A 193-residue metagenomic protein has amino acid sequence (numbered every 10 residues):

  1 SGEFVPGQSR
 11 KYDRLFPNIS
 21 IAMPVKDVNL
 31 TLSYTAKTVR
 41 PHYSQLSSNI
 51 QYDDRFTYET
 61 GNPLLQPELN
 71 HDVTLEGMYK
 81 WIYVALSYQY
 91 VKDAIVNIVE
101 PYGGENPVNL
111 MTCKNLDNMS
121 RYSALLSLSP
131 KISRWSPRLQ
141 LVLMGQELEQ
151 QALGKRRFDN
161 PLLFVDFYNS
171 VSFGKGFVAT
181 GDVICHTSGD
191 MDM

Functional and structural regions predicted by a protein language model:
S1, P17, L30-L32, I82-L86 (+4 more regions): Transmembrane beta-strands of outer-membrane beta-barrel proteins
S1, V25-D27, Y34-R40, I50 (+5 more regions): Transmembrane beta-strands of outer-membrane beta-barrel pores
S1-V25: Signature of Gram-negative outer-membrane beta-barrel scaffolds
G2-S9, F56-P63, G103-N115, E149-R156 (+1 more regions): Extracellular loop and loop/strand-boundary signature of outer-membrane beta-barrel proteins
R10, T38-K92, N109-S123: Outer-membrane beta-barrel signature, preferentially recognizing the C-terminal barrel domain of Gram-negative
I19-M23, V73-Y79, A124-P130, V165-V171: Residues on the lipid-exposed face of transmembrane beta-strands in outer-membrane beta-barrel proteins
Q66, A85-Y168: Outer membrane beta-barrel strand-and-loop segments of large Gram-negative receptors, especially TonB-dependent
L141-L148, L163-M193: C-terminal beta-barrel architecture of Gram-negative outer-membrane proteins
